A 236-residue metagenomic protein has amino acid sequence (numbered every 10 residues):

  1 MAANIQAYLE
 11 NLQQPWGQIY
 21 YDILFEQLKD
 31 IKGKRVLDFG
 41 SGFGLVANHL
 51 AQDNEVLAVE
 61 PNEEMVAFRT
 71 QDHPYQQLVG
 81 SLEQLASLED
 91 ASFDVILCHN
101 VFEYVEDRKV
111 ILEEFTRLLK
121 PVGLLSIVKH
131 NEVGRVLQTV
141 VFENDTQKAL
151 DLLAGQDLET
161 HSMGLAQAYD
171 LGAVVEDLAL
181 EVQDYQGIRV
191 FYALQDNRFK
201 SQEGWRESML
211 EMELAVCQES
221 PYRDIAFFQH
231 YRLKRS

Functional and structural regions predicted by a protein language model:
M1-K34, L45-H49, M65-F68, D196: Conserved class I S-adenosyl-L-methionine
F43-Q84: Class I SAM-dependent methyltransferase SAM/SAH-binding core
A86-V95: A short acidic, Gly/Pro-enriched loop at the edge of an enzyme's catalytic core that lines a small-molecule cofactor
V95-D107: A short SAM/SAH-binding and catalytic strip from SAM-dependent methyltransferases
K109-L124: A short glycine-rich, Lys/Arg-flanked "PGG" loop and its adjoining helix->strand segment in the class I
L125-L152: Conserved class I S-adenosyl-L-methionine
S162-A179, Y185: Short alpha-helix
D184-S236: A C-terminal cap/extension of S-adenosyl-L-methionine-dependent methyltransferases that defines the acceptor-substrate
